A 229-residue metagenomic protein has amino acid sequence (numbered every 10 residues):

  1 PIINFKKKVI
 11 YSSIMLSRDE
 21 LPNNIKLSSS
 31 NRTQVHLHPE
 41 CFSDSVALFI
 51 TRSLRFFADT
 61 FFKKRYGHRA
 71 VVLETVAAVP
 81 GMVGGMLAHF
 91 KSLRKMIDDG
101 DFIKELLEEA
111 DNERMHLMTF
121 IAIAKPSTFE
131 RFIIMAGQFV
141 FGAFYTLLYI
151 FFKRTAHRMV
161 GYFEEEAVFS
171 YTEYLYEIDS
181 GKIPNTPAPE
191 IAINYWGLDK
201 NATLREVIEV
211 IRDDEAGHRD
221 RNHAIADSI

Functional and structural regions predicted by a protein language model:
F5, V9-I229: Non-heme di-metal
